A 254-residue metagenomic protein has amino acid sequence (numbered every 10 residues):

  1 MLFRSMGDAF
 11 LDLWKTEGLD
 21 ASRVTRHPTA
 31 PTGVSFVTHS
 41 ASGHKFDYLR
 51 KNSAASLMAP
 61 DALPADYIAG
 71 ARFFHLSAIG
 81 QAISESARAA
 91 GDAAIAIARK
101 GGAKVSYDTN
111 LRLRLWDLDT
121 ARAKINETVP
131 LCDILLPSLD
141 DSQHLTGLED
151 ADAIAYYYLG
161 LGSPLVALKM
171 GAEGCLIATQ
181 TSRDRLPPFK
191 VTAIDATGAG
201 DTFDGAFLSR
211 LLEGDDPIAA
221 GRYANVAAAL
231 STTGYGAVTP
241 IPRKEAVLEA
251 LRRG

Functional and structural regions predicted by a protein language model:
M1-A78, E249-G254: Conserved N-terminal subdomain of the carbohydrate kinase-like
A9, A93, E127, L131 (+1 more regions): A non-catalytic, amphipathic alpha-helix used as a structural packing/dimerization or gating element in enzyme scaffolds
L19, A103, A237: Short glycine/serine/threonine/alanine-rich loop segments
G33, A54, I79-Q81, A228 (+1 more regions): Glycine-rich phosphate/pyrophosphate-binding beta-alpha loops
A41, N52, L111-L113, D141 (+2 more regions): Glycine-rich beta-alpha junction loops
F73, I79-Y157, E173-C175: Conserved beta-alpha-beta core of the PfkB/ribokinase-like small-molecule kinase fold
A96-K100, G147-G254: Conserved phosphate-binding/catalytic region of the ribokinase-like
